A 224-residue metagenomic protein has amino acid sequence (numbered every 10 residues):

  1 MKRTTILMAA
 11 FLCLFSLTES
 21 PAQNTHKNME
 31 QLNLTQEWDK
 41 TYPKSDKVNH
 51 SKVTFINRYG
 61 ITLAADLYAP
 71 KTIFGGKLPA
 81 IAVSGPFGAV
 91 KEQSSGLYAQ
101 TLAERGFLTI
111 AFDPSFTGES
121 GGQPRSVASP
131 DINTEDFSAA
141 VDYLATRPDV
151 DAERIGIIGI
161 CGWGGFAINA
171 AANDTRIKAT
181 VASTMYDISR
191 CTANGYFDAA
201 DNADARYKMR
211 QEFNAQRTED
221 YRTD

Functional and structural regions predicted by a protein language model:
N28-G76: N-terminal cap/lid segment of alpha/beta-hydrolase-fold proteins
G76-P86: Short beta-strand element of the alpha/beta-hydrolase
G88-Q100, P114: The serine-hydrolase catalytic nucleophile loop
T101-G121: Conserved alpha/beta-hydrolase
V127-P148: Alpha/beta-hydrolase active-site loop
P148-C161: Alpha/beta-hydrolase fold nucleophile elbow
G159-N169: Glycine-rich nucleophile elbow surrounding the catalytic serine of serine-hydrolase chemistry
I168-D224: Alpha/beta-hydrolase-fold enzymes
